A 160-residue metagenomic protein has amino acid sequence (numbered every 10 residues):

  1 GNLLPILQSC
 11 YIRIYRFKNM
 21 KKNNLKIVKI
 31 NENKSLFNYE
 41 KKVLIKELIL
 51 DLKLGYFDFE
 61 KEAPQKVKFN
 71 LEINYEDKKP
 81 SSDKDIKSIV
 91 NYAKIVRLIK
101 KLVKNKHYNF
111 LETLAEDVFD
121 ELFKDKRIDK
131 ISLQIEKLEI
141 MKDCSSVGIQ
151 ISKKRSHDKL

Functional and structural regions predicted by a protein language model:
Y11-L160: N-terminal, polar/charged subdomain of small-to-medium soluble alpha/beta proteins
